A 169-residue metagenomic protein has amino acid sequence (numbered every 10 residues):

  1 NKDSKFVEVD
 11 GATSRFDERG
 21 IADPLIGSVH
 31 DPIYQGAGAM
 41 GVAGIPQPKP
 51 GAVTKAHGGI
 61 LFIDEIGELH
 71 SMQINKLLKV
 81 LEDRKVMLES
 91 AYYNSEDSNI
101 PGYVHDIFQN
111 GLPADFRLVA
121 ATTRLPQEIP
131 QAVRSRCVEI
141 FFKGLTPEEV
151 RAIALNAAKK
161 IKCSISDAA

Functional and structural regions predicted by a protein language model:
K2-I33, N94-S98: AAA+/P-loop NTPase substrate/partner-engagement loops
D3-S4, P126-A132, F142-A169: Conserved C-terminal "switch" segment of AAA+ ATPases
V7, L61-F62, L118: Hydrophobic positions in the central parallel beta-sheet of the AAA+
V9-R15, T122-R124, V138-R151: Conserved AAA+ ATPase "SRH/arginine-finger" region at the nucleotide-binding site
D17-I26, P48-E82, P126-S135: Conserved AAA+/SF3 P-loop NTPase catalytic/coupling segment centered on the Walker-B
D23-P24, S28-I60, P101-N110, K160: Conserved alpha-helical scaffold flanking the Walker A/P-loop in AAA+ ATPase domains
H30-Y34, P50, M72-G111: Conserved catalytic/switch belt of AAA+ P-loop NTPases
E65, A91-Y103, F116-L125: A short beta-strand-to-loop transition that corresponds to the Sensor-1 phosphate-sensing loop of AAA+ P-loop ATPases
